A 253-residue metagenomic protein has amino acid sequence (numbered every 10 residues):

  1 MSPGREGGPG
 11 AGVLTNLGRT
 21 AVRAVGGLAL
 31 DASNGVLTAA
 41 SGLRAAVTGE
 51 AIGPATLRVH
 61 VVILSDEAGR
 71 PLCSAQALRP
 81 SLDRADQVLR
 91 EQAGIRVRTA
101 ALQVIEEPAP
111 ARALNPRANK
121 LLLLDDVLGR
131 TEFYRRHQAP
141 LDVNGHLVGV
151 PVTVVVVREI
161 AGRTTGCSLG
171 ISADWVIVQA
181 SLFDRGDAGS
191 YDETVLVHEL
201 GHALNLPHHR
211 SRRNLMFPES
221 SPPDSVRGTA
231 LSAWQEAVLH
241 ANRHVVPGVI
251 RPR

Functional and structural regions predicted by a protein language model:
S2-H146, H244-P247: Propeptide-to-catalytic entry region of secreted or membrane-anchored zinc metalloproteases
P54-R58, P151, S172-A173, R212: A structure-centric signal for secondary-structure junctions around beta-strands
V62-D66, A100-L102, V155-I160, A180-L182 (+2 more regions): Active-site-proximal beta-strand/loop segments in catalytic clefts of secreted hydrolases
D66-C73, G162-G166, D187, D224-V226: Short, solvent-exposed loop/turn elements at domain surfaces
A77-S81, P116-A118, S172-I177, Q235-A237: Short, low-complexity, polar/charged sequence segments that are solvent-exposed and flexible
E91-G94, G166, N214: Glycine-centered flexibility motif
R136-H208: Active-site-proximal segment of zinc-dependent metalloprotease catalytic domains
V178-R253: The catalytic-center signature of Zn2+-dependent metalloproteases
